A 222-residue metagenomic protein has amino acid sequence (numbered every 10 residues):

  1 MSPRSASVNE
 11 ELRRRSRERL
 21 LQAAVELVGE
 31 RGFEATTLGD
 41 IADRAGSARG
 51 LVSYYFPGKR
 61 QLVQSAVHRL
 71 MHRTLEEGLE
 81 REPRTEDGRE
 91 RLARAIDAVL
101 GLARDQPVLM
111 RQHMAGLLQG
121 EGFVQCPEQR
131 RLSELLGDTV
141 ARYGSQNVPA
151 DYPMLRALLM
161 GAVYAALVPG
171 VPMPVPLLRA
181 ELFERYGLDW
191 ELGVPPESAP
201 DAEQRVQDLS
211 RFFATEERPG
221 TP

Functional and structural regions predicted by a protein language model:
M1-R15, L192-P222: N-terminal intrinsically disordered/low-complexity leader segments
L12-V25, I41, L62, A66-L70 (+3 more regions): Generic hydrophobic, amphipathic alpha-helix propensity
R19, L27-Q61, S65: Helix-turn-helix
S65, L79-V108, L155, P200-Q207: Hydrophobic alpha-helical connector segments
L75-E76, L102-D105, Q119-M154, P176-F183: Amphipathic alpha-helical packing segments from all-alpha helical-bundle domains
R111-H113, Q125, L167: Short, hydrophobic secondary-structure boundary micro-motifs
Q146-R185, D201-L209: Hydrophobic alpha-helical segments that form the core of small-molecule binding pockets and/or dimer interfaces
